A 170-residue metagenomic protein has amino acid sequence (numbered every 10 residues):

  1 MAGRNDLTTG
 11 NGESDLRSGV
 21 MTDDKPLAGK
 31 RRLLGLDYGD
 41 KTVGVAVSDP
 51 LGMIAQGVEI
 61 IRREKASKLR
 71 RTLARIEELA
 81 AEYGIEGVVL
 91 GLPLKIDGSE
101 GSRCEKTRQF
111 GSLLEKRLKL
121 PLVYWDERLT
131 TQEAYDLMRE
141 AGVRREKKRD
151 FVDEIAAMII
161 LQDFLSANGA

Functional and structural regions predicted by a protein language model:
A2-L34, K41-A170: Phosphate- and other anionic-substrate recognition elements at nucleic-acid/protein interfaces
